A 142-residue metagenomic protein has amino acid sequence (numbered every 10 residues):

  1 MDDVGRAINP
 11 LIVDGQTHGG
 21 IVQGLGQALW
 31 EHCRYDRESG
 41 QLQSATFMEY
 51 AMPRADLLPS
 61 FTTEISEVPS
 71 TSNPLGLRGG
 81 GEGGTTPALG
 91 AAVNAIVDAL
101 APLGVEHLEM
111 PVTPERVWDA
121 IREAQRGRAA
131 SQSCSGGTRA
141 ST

Functional and structural regions predicted by a protein language model:
M1-T142: Cofactor-binding beta-sheet edge motifs in enzyme active sites
